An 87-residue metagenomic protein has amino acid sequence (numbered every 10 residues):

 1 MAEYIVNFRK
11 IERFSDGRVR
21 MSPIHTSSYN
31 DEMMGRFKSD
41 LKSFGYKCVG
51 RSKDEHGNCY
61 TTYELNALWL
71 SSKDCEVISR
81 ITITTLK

Functional and structural regions predicted by a protein language model:
M1-R20: Short aromatic-glycine-(Arg/Gly/Cys) micro-motifs in beta-strand/loop hairpins
V6-E12, D40, R51-S52, T61: Polar/charged side chains located within well-ordered beta-strands of beta-rich proteins
R9-E12, H25, Y63-W69: Secondary-structure transition/turn motif
K10-I11, Y29, T82-L86: Intrinsic disorder/low-complexity segments
V19-E32: A short, exposed loop/beta-hairpin motif centered on an aromatic-Gly-Thr core
N30-K53: A short, charged, amphipathic alpha-helix used as a generic interaction element across diverse proteins
K47-K87: Short, mixed-charge low-complexity intrinsically disordered segments
